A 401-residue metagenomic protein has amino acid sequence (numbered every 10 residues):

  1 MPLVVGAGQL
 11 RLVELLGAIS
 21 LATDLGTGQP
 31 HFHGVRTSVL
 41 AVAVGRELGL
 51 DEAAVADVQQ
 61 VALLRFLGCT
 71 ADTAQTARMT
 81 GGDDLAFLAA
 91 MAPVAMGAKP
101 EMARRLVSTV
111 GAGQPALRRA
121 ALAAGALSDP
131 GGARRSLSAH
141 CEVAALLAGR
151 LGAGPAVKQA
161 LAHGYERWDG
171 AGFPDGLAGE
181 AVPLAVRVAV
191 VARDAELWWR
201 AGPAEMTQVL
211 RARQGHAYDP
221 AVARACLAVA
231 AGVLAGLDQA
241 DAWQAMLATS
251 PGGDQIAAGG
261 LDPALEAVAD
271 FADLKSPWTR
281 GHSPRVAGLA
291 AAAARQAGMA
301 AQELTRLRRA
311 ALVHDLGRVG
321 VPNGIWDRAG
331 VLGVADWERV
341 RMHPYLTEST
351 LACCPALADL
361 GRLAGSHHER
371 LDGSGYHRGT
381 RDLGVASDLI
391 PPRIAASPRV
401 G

Functional and structural regions predicted by a protein language model:
P2-G401: Histidine- and acidic-residue-rich, metal-dependent catalytic cores
